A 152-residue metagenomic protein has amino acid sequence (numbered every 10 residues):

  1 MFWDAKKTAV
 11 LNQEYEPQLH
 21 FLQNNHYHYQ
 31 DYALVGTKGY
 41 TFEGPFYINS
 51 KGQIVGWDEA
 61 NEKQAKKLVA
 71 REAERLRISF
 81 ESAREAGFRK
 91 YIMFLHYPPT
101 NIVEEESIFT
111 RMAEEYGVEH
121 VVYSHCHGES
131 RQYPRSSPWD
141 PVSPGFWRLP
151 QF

Functional and structural regions predicted by a protein language model:
M1-K6: Active-site neighborhood of divalent metal-dependent phosphoester/pyrophosphate hydrolases
V10-Q30, V35-G36: Metallo-beta-lactamase
L22, V35, I92, H120-V122 (+1 more regions): Hydrophobic/aromatic beta-strand patches that form the interior of the parallel beta-sheet core in alpha/beta enzyme
H26-G36, G87-K90, P134-V142: Beta-strand-turn-beta hairpins that frame and shape the catalytic cleft of phosphate-ester-processing enzymes
L34, L76, H96, H125 (+1 more regions): Divalent metal-coordination and catalytic microenvironments
L34-Y91: Active-site-proximal loop/helix segment associated with metal-binding centers of metalloenzymes
Y40-F42, P98-N101: Short, catalytically relevant binding-site loops at active-site mouths
P99-F152: Conserved beta-sheet core of the metallophosphoesterase superfamily
